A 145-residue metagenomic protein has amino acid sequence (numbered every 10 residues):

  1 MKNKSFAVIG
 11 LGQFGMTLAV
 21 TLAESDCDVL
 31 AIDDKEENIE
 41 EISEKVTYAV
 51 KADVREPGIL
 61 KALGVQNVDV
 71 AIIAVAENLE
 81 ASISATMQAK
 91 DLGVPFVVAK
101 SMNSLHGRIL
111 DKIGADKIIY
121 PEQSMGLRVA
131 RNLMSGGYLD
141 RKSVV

Functional and structural regions predicted by a protein language model:
M1-V145: Cytosolic regulatory regions of ion transport systems
